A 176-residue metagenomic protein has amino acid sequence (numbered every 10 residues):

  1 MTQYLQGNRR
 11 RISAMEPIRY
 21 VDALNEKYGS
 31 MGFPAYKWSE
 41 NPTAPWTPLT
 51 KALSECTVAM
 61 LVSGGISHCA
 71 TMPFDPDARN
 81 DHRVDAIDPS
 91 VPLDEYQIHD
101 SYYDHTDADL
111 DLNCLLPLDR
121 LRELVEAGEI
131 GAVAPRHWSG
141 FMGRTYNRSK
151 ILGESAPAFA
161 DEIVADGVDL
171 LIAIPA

Functional and structural regions predicted by a protein language model:
T2-A176: Metallocofactor- and cofactor-centric catalytic cores in central/energy metabolism, strongly enriched
